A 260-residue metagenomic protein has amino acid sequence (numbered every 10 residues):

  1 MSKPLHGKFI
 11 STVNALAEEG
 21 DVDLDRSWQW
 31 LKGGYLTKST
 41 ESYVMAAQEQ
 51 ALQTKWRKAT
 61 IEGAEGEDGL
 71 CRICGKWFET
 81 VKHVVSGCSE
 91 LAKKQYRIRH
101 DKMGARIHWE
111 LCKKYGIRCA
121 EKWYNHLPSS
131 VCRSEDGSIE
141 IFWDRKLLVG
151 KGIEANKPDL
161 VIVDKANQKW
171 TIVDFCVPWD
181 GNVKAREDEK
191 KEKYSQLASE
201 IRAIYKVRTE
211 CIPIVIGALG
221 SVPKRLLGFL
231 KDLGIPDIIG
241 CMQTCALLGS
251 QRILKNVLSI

Functional and structural regions predicted by a protein language model:
M1-S129, R133-I139, I162-T171, F175-A218 (+4 more regions): Charged boundary/loop elements
G63-A64, G152-A155: A short catalytic or substrate-binding loop motif that flags glycine-/basic-rich loops and adjacent residues that bind
S138-G152: Flexible, glycine/threonine-enriched loop-and-boundary segments that flank and lead into catalytic domains of large
P158: Change "...and in nucleic-acid phosphodiester-cleaving endonucleases..." to "...and in nucleic-acid processing enzymes
F229-C241: Acidic, Ser/Thr-rich peripheral helices and adjacent loops at domain boundaries
I238-I260: A cross-taxonomic marker for long C-terminal extensions/tails that follow the last structured domain
